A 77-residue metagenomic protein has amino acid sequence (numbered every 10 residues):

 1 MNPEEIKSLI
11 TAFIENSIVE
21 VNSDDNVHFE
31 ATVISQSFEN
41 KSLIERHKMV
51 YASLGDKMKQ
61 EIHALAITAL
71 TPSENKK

Functional and structural regions predicted by a protein language model:
M1-S17: N-proximal, solvent-exposed amphipathic alpha-helical segments enriched in charged/polar residues
K7-I10, I44-K57: Short, non-transmembrane amphipathic alpha-helical segments
F13-E30, S35: Short edge beta-strands and adjacent turn/loop segments
S23-D25, L43, K59-E61: A generic structural micro-feature
V27, S37-E39, S73: Residues that cap or initiate secondary-structure elements
H28-E30, H47, H63: Histidine-centered active-site/metal-ligand motif
V33-E45: A short interface-forming secondary-structure element
Y51-K77: C-terminal structural segments of small proteins and small subunits
